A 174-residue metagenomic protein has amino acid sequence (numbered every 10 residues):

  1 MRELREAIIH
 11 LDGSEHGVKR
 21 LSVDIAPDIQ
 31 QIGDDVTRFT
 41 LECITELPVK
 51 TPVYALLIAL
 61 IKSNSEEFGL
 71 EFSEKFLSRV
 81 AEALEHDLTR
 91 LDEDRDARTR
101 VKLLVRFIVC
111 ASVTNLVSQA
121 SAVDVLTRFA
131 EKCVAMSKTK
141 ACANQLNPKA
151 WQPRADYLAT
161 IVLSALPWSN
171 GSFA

Functional and structural regions predicted by a protein language model:
M1-L56, L60-S78, E82, H86 (+1 more regions): Long, low-complexity, highly charged intrinsically disordered regions
E15-D24, V49-S63, A97-S112, D124 (+2 more regions): Amphipathic alpha-helical elements of HEAT/ARM-like alpha-solenoid repeat scaffolds that form extended
V23-D28, D35-C43, L104-Q119, S172: Extended amphipathic alpha-helical scaffold segments
I29-G33, S65-S73, T114-Q119, V134 (+1 more regions): Flexible loop/turn segments at the boundaries of HEAT repeats in alpha-solenoid HEAT proteins
T40-V49, R95, V113-V117, E131-A135 (+1 more regions): Short coil/turn segments at helix-helix junctions and helix-capping linkers within large alpha-helical proteins
L70, E74, S78, D94-K102 (+3 more regions): Short, amphipathic alpha-helical segments
R79-V80, L84-D87, V101-L104, N115-M136: Post-BTB helical module
A83-R95, C133, C142-K149: Active-site-adjacent structural elements in folded domains
